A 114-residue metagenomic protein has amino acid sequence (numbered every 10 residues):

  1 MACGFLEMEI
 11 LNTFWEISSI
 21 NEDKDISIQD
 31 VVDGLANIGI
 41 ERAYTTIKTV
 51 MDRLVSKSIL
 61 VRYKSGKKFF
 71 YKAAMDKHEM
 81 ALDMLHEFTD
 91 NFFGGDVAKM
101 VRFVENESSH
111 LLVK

Functional and structural regions predicted by a protein language model:
M1-E22: Short alpha-helical segments that sit at the start of domains
N21-L35: Short acidic, hydrophobic short linear motifs in intrinsically disordered regions
K48-D52: Short, hydrophobic-biased segments on the C-terminal half of alpha helices that form "recognition helices"
S58: Glycine-centered, phosphate/nucleic-acid-interacting loop/turn motifs that mediate DNA/RNA or nucleotide
R62: Short beta-strand "wing" residues that participate in macromolecule-binding interfaces
S65-L85: Short, cationic-aromatic polyanion-contact patches
D83-K114: Amphipathic alpha-helical dimerization/coiled-coil segments that flank or bridge DNA-binding/regulatory modules
